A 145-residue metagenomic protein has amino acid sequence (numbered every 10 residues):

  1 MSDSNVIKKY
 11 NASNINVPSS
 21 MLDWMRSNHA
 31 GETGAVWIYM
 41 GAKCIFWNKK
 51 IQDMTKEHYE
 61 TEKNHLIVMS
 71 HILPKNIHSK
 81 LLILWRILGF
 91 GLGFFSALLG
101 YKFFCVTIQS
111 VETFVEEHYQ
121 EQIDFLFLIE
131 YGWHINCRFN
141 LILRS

Functional and structural regions predicted by a protein language model:
M1-S145: Non-heme di-metal
